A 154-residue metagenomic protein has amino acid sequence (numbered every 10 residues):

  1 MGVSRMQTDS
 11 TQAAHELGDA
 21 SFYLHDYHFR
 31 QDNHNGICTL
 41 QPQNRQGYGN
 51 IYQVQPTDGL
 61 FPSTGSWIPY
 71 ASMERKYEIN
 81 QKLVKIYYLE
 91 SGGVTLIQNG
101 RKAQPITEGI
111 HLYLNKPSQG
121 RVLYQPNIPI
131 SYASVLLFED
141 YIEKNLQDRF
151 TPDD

Functional and structural regions predicted by a protein language model:
M1-K82, T95: N-terminal low-complexity or simple alpha-helical regulatory segments that function as activation/interaction modules
P62, Q81-K85, I130-S134: Extracellular structured ligand-interaction cores
I68-Y70, L89-S91, L136-D140: Solvent-exposed residues in well-ordered beta-strands and their adjoining turns, especially edge/terminal strands
N80-G100: Glycine- and acidic-residue-biased ligand/ion/polar-headgroup-sensing regions
I97-D154: Alpha-helical bundle regulatory/interaction domains
